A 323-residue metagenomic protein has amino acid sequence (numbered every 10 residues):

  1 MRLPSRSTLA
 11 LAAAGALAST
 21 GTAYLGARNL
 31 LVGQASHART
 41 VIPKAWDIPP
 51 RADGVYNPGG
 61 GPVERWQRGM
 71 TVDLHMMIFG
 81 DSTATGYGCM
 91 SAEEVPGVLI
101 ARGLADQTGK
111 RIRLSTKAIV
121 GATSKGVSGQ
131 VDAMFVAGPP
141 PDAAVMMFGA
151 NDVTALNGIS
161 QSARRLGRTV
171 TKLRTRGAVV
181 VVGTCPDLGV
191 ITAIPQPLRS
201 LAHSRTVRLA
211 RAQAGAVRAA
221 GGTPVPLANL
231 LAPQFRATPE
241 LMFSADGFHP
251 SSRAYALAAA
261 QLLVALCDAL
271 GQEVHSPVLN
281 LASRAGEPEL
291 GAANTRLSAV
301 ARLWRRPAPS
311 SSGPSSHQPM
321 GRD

Functional and structural regions predicted by a protein language model:
M1-H75, A269-D323: N-terminal secretory targeting modules
H75-M77, T85-R164, V300, W304-R322: Conserved SGNH/GDSL esterase-like catalytic core that processes O-acyl groups on lipids and polysaccharides
M77, S115, V181, T223-V225: Hydrophobic/aromatic beta-strand patches that form the interior of the parallel beta-sheet core in alpha/beta enzyme
A84-T85, V120-S124, A150-V153, P186-V190 (+2 more regions): Solvent-exposed loop/turn segments at secondary-structure junctions within structured extracellular/periplasmic domains
M147, G183-T184: Alpha/beta-hydrolase-fold catalytic nucleophile elbow
R164, R168-K172, R208-G215: Alpha-helical scaffolding segments of alpha/beta enzyme cores, especially the outer helices of TIM-barrel or partial
R176-A178: A short helix->loop->beta-strand "cap" motif at the edges of active sites that frequently abuts
G189-D323: Catalytic His-Asp segment of secreted/periplasmic serine-dependent ester chemistry enzymes
